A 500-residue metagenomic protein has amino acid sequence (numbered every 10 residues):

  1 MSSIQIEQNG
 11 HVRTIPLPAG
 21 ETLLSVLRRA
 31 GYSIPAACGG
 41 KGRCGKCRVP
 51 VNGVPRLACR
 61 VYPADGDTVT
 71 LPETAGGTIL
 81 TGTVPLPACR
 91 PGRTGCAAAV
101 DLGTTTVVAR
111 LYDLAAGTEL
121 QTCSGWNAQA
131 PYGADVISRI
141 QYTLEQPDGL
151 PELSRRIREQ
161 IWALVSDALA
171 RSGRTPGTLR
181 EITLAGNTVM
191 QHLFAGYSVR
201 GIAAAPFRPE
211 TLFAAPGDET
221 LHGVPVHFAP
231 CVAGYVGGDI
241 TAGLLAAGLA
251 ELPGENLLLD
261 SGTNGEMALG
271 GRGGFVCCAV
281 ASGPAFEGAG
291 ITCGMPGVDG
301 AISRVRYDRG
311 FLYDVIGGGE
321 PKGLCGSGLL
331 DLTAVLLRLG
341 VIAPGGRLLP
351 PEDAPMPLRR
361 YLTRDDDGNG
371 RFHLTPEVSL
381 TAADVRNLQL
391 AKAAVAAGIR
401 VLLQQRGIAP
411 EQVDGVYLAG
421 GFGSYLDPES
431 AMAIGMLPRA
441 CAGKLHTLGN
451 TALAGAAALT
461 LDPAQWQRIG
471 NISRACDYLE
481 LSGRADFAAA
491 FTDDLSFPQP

Functional and structural regions predicted by a protein language model:
I4, G53-L102, V107: Fe-S ferredoxin-like electron-transfer domains and their immediately adjacent linker/connector regions across
I4-Q5, T74, T78-G82, G223 (+3 more regions): Acidic, glycine/GT-rich loop-and beta-edge segments that sit at the periphery of enzyme/chaperone cores
S33-D65: Local cysteine-cluster metal-coordination motifs and their immediate loop/turn environment, predominantly Fe-S cluster
A109, G117-D135, G201-P216, A242 (+2 more regions): Glycine-rich phosphate-binding loop of actin/hexokinase-like ATP-binding domains
S154-Q191, L269-R360: Phosphate-binding glycine-rich/basic clefts of nucleotide- and phosphate-handling proteins, predominantly
Q160-R171, I240-G243, A247, Q389-E411: Phosphate/ATP-binding catalytic cores across multiple sugar-kinase/actin-like superfamilies, primarily ASKHA
G271-G273, I408-I472: Catalytic phosphate/nucleotide-handling subdomain of diverse soluble enzymes
L337-R406: A contiguous, well-structured pocket-lining segment that forms one wall/lid of small-molecule binding clefts in soluble
